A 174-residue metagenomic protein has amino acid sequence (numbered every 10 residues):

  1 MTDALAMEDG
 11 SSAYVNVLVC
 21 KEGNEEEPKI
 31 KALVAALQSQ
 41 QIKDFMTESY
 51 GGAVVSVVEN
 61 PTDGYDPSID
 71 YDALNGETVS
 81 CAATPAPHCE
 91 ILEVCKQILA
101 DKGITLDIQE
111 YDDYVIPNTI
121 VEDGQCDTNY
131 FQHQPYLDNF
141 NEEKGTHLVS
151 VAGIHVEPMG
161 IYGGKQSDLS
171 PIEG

Functional and structural regions predicted by a protein language model:
M1, P85-A86, D112-Y114, G124-N139: Beta->alpha turn/N-cap motifs
T2-N24, E59-P67, V151-G163: Periplasmic-binding protein-like
K29, L37-V58: Periplasmic-binding protein-like
K31, Q40-K43, V151-G174: A conserved helix-loop-strand patch within extracytoplasmic ligand-binding domains of the periplasmic binding
L74-A86, I104-E110, G174: Short, well-ordered beta-strand elements
E93-I104: Ligand-binding cleft/hinge of the Venus flytrap
I108-T119: Short helix-initiation/N-cap motifs at beta->coil->alpha
D127-G160, G164-Q166: Acidic, polar ligand-binding/catalytic clefts
